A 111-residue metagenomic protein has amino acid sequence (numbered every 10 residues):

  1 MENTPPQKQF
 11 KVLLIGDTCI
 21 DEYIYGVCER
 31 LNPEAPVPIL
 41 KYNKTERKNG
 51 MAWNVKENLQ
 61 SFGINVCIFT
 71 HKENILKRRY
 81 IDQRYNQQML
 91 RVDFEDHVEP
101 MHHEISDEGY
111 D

Functional and structural regions predicted by a protein language model:
M1-K8: A short acidic-Thr-Gly-centered motif at the start of a beta-strand
E2, L13-L14: Short secondary-structure boundary micro-motifs
V12, I20-D111: Conserved N-terminal subdomain of the carbohydrate kinase-like
D17: Active-site glycine-centered loops adjacent to acidic/histidine catalytic or metal-binding residues that shape
